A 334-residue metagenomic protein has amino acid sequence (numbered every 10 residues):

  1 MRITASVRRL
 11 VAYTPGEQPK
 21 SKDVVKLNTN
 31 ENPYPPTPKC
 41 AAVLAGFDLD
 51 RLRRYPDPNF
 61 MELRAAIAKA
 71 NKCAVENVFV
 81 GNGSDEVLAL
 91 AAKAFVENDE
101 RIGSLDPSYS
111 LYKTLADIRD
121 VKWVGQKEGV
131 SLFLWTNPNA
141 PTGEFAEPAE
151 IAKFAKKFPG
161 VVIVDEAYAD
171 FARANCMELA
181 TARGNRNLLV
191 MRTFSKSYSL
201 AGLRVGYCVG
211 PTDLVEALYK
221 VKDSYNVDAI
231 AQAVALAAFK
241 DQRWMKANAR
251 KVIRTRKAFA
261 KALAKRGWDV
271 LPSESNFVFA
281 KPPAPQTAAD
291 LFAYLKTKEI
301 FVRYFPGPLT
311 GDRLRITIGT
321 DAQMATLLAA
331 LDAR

Functional and structural regions predicted by a protein language model:
M1-R54: N-terminal "arm"/small-domain region of PLP-dependent enzymes with the aminotransferase-like
N59, N187-A264, W268-L271: PLP-dependent aminotransferase class I/II
M61-R101, P285: Phosphate-binding glycine-rich loop
E76, V190, R266-D269, I300-F305: A short linear hydrophobic-aromatic micro-motif
K93-N137, P141-A149: PLP-dependent aminotransferase-like
D117, E128-G129, P141-L200: Active-site pre-lysine segment of PLP-dependent enzymes
A149, Y294-K298, R303, G307-R334: PLP-dependent enzyme catalytic core of the Aspartate aminotransferase-like
I253, K265-K298: Conserved PLP-binding catalytic core of the aspartate aminotransferase-like
